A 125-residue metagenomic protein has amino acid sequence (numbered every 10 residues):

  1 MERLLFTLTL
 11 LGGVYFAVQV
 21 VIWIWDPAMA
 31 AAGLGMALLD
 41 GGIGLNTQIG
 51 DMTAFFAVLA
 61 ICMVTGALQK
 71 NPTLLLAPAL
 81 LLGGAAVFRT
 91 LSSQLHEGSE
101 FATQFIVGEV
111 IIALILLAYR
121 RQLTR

Functional and structural regions predicted by a protein language model:
M1-F16: Cytosolic juxtamembrane helix and N-cap/initiation of the first transmembrane helix
Y15-I49, T53: Hydrophobic transmembrane helix segments
F16-Q19, L81-L91: Aromatic-anchored segments of alpha-helical transmembrane domains
G33-G44, V64-N71, L95, R120: Short juxtamembrane and helix-loop transition motifs at transmembrane-helix boundaries in membrane proteins
G44-T65, L80, G84: Core segments of alpha-helical transmembrane spans in multipass integral membrane proteins
L68, V87-T103, Q122: Membrane-helix boundary connector in multi-pass membrane proteins
N71-L81: Membrane-interfacial loop-to-transmembrane alpha-helix junctions, especially the N-terminal start
I111-R125: Membrane-water interface at the C-terminal end of transmembrane alpha helices
